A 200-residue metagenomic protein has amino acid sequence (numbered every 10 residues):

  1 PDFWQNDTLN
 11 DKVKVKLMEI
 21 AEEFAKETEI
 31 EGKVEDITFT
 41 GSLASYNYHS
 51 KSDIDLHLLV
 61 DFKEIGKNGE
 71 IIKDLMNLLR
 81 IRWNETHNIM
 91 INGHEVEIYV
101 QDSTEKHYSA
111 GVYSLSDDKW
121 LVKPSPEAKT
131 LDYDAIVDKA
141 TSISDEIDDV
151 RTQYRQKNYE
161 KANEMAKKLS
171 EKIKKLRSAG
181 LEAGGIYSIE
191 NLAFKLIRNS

Functional and structural regions predicted by a protein language model:
P1-S52, V60-S200: Catalytic core of pol beta-like nucleotidyltransferases
